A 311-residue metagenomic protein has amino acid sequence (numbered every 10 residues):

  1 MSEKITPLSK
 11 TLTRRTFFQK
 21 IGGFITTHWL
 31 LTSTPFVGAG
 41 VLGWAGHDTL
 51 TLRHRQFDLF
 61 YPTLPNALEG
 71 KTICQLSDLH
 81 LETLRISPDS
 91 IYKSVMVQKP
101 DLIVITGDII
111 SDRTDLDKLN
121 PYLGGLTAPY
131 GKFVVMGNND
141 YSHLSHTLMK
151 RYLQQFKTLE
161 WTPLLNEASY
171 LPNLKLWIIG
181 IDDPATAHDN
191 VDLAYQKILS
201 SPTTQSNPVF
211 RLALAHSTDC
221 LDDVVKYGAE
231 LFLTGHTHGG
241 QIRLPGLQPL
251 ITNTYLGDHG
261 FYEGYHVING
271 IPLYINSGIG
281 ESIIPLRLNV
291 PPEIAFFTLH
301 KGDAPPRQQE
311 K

Functional and structural regions predicted by a protein language model:
M1-G23: N-terminal secretory signal peptides
T32-A67, I86: C-terminal segment of N-terminal export signals and the immediately downstream linker at the start of the mature
Y61-C74, W161, A168-I178, V267-P272: Beta-strand-turn-beta hairpins that frame and shape the catalytic cleft of phosphate-ester-processing enzymes
G70-H80, K175-P184, L212-H216, P272-S277: Active-site-proximal beta-strand elements of phosphoester/diester hydrolases
K71-Q154, T158-T162: Membrane-embedded segments
L76-S77, I103-G107, K132-N138, L164-L165 (+3 more regions): Active-site neighborhood of phospho(di)ester-bond hydrolases with catalytic His/Asp-centered motifs
H146-W161, A168, P172-R211, A215 (+3 more regions): Binuclear metal-dependent hydrolase catalytic cores centered on His/Asp/Glu-rich metal-binding motifs
T218-A295, D303-A304: Conserved beta-sheet core of the metallophosphoesterase superfamily
